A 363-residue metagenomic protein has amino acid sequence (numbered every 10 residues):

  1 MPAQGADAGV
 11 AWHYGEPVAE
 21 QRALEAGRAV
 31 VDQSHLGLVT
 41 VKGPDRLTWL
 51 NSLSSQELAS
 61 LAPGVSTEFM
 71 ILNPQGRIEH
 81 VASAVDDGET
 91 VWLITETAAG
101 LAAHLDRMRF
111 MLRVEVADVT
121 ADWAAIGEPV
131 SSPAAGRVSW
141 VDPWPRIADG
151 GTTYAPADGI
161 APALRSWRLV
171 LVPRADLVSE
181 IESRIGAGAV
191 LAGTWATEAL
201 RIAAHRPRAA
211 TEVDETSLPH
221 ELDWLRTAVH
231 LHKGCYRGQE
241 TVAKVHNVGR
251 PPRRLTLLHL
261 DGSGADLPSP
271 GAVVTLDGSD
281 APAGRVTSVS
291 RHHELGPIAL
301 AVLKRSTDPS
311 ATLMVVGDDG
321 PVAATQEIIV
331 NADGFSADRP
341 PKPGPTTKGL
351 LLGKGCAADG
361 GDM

Functional and structural regions predicted by a protein language model:
M1-E68, R77, G355-A357: Acidic, proline/glycine-enriched N-terminal capping motif
A29-S52, E115-P133, R250-G262: Short glycine-/aliphatic-rich beta-strand segments at the starts of folded cytosolic domains
V30, L38, H80-P207: Acidic, low-complexity central loop/insert segments
G43, L93, G127, G238 (+2 more regions): Residue-level signal for inorganic ion chemistry
N51-A59, A103-M111, S183-A187, S279-A281 (+1 more regions): Short, intrinsically disordered, mixed-charge
P63-V65, D142-G150, H205, A210 (+4 more regions): Glycine-centered loop/turn motifs
L171-H259: Anionic-ligand-binding alpha/beta catalytic cores of soluble enzymes and soluble regulatory domains that recognize
L225-V229, Q239, A243-M363: Glycine-rich, small/acidic residue-mixed loop/short-helix segments
